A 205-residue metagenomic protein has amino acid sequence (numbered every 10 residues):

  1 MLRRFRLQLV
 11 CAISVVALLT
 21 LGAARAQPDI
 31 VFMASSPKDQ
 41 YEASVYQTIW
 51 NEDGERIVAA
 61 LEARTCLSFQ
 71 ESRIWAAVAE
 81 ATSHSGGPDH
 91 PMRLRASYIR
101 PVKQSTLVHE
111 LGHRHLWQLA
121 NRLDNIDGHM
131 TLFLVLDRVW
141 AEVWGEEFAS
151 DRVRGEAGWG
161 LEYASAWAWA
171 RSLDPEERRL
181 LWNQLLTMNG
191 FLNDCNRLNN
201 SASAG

Functional and structural regions predicted by a protein language model:
M1-C11: Bacterial N-terminal signal peptides that target proteins for export
V10-T20: Bacterial N-terminal signal peptides
T20-Q27: Bacterial Sec-dependent signal peptides at the C-terminal "C-region" and cleavage site
I30-H90, E142-G145: Auxiliary, metal-adjacent structural segments of Zn-dependent hydrolase domains
H90-L107: Short pre-active-site segment immediately N-terminal to the catalytic Zn-binding motif
S105-Q118: Active-site recognition of the HExxH zinc-binding catalytic motif
L119-A166: Post-HExxH zinc-binding segment in Zn-dependent metallohydrolases
E156-G205: Pan-zinc metallopeptidase signature
